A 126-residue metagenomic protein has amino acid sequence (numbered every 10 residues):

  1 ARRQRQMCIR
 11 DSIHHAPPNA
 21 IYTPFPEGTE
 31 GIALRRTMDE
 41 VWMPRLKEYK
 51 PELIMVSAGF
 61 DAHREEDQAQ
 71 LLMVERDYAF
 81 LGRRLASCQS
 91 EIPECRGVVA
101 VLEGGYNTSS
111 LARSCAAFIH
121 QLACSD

Functional and structural regions predicted by a protein language model:
A1, A16, I92-E94: Short, structurally constrained coil/turn elements that cap an alpha-helix or connect an alpha-helix to the following
A1-I9: Single conserved hydrophobic/aromatic residue that forms the stacking wall/gate of nucleotide- or nucleobase-binding
Q4, P18, G97: Conserved catalytic motifs of the protein kinase core domain
R10-A20: Short, surface-exposed acidic-centric catalytic microdomains
I21-D126: Catalytic cores of soluble, metal-dependent hydrolases
